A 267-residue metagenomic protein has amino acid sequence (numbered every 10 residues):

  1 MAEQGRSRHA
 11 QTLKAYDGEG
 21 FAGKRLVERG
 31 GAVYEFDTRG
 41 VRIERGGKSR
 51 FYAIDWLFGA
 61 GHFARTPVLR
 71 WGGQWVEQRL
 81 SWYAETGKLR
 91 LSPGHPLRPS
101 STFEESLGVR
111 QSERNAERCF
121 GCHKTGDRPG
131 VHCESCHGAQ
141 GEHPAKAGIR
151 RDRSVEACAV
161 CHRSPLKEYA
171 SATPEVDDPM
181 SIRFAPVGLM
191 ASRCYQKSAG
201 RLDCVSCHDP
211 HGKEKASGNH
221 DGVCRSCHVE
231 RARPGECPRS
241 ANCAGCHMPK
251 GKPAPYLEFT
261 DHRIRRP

Functional and structural regions predicted by a protein language model:
A2-R79, G87-E104, D127-P267: Primarily the internal scaffold of c-type cytochrome electron-transfer domains, especially repeated/multiheme c-type
P96-G126: Glycine-rich adenosyl-nucleotide cofactor-binding module
